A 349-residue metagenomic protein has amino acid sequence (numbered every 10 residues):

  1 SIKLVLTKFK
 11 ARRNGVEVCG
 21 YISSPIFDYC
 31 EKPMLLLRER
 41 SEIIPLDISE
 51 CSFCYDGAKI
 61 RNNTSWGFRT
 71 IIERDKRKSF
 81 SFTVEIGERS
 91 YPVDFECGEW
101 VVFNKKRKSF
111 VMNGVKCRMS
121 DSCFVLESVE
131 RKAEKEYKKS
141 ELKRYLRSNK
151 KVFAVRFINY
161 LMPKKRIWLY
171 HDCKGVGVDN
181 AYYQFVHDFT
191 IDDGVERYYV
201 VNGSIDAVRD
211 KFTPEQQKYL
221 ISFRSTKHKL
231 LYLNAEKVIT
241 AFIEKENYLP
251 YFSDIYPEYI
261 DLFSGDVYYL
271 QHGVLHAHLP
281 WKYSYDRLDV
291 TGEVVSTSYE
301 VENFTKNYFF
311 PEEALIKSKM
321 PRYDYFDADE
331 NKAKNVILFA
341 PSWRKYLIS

Functional and structural regions predicted by a protein language model:
S1-I167, T190, G194, D261: Basic, ligand-binding patches in group-transfer machinery, especially extracytoplasmic/periplasmic segments
G15-Y21, S52-Y55, R166-D327: Active-site and donor-binding regions of nucleotide-sugar-utilizing enzymes
G20, R166-Y170, N331-S349: Conserved donor-binding/catalytic core segment of Leloir-type glycosyltransferases
D28-C30, R209, Y325-A328, L347: Short acidic, gly/pro-rich beta-turn/loop elements at beta-sheet edges and active-site/ligand-binding grooves
E96-E99, Y182, V186, S349: Surface-exposed flexible segments
F157, Y183-V186, E330-N335: Core catalytic architecture of nucleotide-activated donor-dependent transferases building glycoconjugates
